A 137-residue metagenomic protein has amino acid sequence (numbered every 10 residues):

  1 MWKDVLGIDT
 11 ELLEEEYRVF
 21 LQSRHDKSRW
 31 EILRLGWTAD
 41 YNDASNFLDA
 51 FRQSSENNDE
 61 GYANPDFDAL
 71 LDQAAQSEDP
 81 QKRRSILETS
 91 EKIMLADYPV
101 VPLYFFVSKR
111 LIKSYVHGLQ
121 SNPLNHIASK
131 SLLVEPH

Functional and structural regions predicted by a protein language model:
M1, R18-H137: Detector for C-terminal structural segments
K3-E15: A local structural motif
